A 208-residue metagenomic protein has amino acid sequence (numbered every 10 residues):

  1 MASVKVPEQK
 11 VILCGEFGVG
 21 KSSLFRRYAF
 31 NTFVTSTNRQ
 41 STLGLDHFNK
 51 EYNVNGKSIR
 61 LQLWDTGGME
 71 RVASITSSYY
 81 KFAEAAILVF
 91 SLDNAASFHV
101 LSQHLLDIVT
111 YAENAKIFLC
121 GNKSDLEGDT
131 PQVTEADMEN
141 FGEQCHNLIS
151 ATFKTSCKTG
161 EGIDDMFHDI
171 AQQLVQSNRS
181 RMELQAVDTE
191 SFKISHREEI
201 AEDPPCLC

Functional and structural regions predicted by a protein language model:
M1-M182, C208: TRAFAC-class small GTPase G-domain
R179-S191: Short, flexible loop/turn segments with low-complexity composition
E190-C208: Extreme C-terminal disordered tails of eukaryotic proteins encode short linear targeting/docking signals used
